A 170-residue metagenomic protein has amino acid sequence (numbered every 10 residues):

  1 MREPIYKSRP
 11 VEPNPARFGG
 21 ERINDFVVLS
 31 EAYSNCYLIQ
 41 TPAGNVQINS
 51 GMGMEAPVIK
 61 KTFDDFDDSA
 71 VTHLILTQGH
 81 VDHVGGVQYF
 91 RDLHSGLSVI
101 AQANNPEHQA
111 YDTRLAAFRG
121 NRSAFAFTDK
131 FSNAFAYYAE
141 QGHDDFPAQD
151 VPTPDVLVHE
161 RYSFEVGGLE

Functional and structural regions predicted by a protein language model:
M1-E21, A134-F146: Short, basic/low-complexity N-terminal boundary segments at the transition from targeting/disordered tails
E12-N14, S30-A32, Q149-D150, P154-L157: Short solvent-exposed loop/turn micro-motifs enriched in small/polar/acidic residues
P13-D65: Conserved beta-strand hairpin/beta-sheet module of binuclear metal-dependent hydrolase folds, prominently
N24, D68, L93-H94, V166-G168: Short, well-ordered coil/turn elements that cap or connect secondary structure elements
M54-A101: Active-site metal-binding motif and surrounding structural segment of the metallo-beta-lactamase
N105-Q109: Short gly/pro/ser/thr-enriched loop/turn and capping motifs at secondary-structure boundaries
A110-E170: Metallo-beta-lactamase
